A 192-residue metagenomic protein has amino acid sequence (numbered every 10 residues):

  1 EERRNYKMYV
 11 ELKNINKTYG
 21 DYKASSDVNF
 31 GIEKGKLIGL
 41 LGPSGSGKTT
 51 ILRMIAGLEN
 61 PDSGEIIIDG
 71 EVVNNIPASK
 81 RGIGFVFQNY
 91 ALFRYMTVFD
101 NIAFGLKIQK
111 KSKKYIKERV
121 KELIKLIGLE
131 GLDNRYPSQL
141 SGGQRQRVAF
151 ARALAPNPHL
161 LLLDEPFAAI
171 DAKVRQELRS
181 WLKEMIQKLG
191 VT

Functional and structural regions predicted by a protein language model:
L41-P43: The feature captures the beta-strand-to-loop junction immediately N-terminal to the Walker
T49-L52, V148: ABC ATPase nucleotide-binding domain helices that frame the ATP-binding cleft
A56: Helix-to-loop junction immediately C-terminal to a conserved catalytic motif
D62-E65, Y115: Conserved coupling/switch loops of ABC nucleotide-binding domains, chiefly the family-specific signature
G64-V72: Conserved ABC transporter NBD signature motif
R81-G82, L92-T192: ABC ATPase nucleotide-binding domains
